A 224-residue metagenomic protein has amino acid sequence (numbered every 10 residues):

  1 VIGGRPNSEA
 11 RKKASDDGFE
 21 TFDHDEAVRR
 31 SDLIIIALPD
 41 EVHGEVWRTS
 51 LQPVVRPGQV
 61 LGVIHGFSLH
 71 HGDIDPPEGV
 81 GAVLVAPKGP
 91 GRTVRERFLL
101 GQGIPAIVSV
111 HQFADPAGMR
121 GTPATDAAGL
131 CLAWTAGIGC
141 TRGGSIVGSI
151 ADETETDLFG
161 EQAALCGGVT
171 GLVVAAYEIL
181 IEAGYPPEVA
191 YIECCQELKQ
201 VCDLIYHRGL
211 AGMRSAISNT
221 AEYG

Functional and structural regions predicted by a protein language model:
V1-D17: NAD(P)-binding Rossmann-fold cofactor-contacting core
V1-I2, A114-M119, A221-G224: Short, intrinsically disordered, charge-balanced linker/junction segments flanking boundaries in proteins
I2, E20, L33-I35, Q59-G62 (+5 more regions): Structural motif
R11, A27, H43, A127 (+1 more regions): Small-residue helix-packing motif on alpha-helices
D16-E26, G89-P90: Glycine-rich, highly charged phosphate/nucleotide-binding loops
D25-D73: Rossmann-fold NAD(P) dinucleotide-binding segment
I64-Q162: Rossmann-fold dinucleotide-binding core
V147-G224: Helical "substrate-binding/catalytic lid" subdomain of Rossmann-like NAD(P)-dependent dehydrogenases/reductases
